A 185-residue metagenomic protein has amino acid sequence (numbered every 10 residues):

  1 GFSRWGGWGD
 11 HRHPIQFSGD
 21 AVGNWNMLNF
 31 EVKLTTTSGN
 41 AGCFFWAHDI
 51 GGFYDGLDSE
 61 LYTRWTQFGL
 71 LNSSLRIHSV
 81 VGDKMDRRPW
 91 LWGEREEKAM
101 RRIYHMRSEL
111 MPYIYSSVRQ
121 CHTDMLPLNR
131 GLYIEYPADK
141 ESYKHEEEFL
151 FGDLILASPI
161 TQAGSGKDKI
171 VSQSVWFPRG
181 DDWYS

Functional and structural regions predicted by a protein language model:
G1-S185: Catalytic-domain carbohydrate-binding cleft regions of carbohydrate-active enzymes
